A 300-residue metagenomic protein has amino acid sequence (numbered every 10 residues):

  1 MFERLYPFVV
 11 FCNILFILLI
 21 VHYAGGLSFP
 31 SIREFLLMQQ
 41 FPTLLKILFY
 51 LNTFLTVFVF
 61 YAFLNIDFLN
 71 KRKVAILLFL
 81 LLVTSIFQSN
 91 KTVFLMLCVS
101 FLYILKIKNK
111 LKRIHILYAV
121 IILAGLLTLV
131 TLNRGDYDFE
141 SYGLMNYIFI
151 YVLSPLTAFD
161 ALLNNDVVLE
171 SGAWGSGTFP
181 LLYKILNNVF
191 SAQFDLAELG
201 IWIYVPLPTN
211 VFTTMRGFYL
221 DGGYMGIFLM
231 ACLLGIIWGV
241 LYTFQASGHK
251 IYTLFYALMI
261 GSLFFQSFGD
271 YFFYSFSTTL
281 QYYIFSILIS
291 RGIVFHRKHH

Functional and structural regions predicted by a protein language model:
M1-I107, L123-E140, I201: Membrane-embedded catalytic interface detector for glycan/lipid assembly enzymes
V21, F60-F68, L102-L111, I237-Q245 (+1 more regions): Structural signal for the C-terminal ends of transmembrane alpha-helices and the immediately following loop
I32-F41, L126-G239: Small-residue-enriched transmembrane helix-hairpin modules in multi-pass membrane proteins
F41-F54, N146-Y147, S277-S286: Alpha-helical transmembrane segments of polytopic membrane proteins
L69-V74, K112-I114, Y224-M225, K250-I251: Membrane-helix interface segments
V74-I76, F94-L95, I116-L117, F228-L229 (+1 more regions): Hydrophobic alpha-helical transmembrane segments
L111-I114, Y118-D138, A257-Y274, I284-L288: Alpha-helical transmembrane segments and their immediate juxtamembrane flanks in integral membrane proteins
L207-H300: Hydrophobic alpha-helical segments
